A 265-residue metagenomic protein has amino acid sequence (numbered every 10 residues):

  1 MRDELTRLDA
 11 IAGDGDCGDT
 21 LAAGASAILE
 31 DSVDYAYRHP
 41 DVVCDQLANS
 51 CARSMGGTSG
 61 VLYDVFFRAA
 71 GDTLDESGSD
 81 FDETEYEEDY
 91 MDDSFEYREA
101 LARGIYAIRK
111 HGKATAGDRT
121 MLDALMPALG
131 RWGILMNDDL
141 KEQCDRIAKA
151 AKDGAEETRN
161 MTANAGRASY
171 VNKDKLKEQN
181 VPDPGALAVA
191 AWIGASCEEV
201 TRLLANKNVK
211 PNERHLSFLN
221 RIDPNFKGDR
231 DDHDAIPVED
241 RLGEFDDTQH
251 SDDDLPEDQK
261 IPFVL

Functional and structural regions predicted by a protein language model:
M1-L265: N-terminal loops that bind phosphate or other acidic moieties and the adjacent beta-alpha structural core
